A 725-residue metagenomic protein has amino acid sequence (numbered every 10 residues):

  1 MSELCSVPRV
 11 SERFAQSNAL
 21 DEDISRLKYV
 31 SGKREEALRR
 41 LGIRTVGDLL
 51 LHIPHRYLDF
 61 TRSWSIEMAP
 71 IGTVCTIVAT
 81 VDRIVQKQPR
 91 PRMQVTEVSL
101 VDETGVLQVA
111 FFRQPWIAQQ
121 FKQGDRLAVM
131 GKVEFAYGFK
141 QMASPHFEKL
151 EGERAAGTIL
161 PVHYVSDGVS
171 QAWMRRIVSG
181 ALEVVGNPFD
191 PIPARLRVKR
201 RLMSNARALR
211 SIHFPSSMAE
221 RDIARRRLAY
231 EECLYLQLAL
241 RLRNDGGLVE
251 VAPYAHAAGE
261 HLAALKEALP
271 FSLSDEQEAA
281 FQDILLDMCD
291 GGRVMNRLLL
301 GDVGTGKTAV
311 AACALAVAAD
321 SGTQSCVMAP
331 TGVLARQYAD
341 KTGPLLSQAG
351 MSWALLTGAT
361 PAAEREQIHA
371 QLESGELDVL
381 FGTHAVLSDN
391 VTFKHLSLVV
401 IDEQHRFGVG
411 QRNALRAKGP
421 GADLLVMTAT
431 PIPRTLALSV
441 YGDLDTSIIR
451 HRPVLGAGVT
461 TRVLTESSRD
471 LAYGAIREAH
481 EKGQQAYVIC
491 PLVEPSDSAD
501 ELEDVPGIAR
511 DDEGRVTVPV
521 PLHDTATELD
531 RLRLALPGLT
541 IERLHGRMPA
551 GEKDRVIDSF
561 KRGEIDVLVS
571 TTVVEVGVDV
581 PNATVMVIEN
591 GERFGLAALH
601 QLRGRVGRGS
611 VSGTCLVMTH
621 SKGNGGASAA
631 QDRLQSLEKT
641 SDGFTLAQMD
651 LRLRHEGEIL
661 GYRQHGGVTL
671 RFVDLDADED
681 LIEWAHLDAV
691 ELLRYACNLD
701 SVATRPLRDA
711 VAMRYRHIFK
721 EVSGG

Functional and structural regions predicted by a protein language model:
M1-K28, E36, L236, G246: Long, highly charged, low-complexity intrinsically disordered interaction regions that mediate electrostatic DNA/RNA
R34, I71, K87-A268, Y662: Upstream accessory/linker segments immediately N-terminal to the RecA-like ATPase cores of bacterial MutS and a subset
H52-D82: OB-fold nucleic-acid-binding modules
T80, K132-V133, A239, G591 (+1 more regions): Short, surface-exposed secondary-structure boundary micro-motifs
V251, D290-Q635: Inter-lobe coupling/hinge segments of SF2-like helicase ATPases
F271-M295, A309: N-terminal pre-P-loop "Q-motif" helix
D558-P581, M586-E589, G604, R608 (+2 more regions): Accessory helical-bundle/CTD segments and flexible terminal tails appended to RecA-like ATPase motors
